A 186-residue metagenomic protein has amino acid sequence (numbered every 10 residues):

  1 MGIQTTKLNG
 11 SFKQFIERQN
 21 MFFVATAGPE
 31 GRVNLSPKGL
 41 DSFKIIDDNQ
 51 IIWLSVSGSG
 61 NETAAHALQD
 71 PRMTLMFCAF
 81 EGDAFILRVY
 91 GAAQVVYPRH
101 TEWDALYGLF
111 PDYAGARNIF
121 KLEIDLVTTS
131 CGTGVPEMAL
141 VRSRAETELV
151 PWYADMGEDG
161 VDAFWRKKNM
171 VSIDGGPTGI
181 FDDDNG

Functional and structural regions predicted by a protein language model:
M1-G186: Binding-site signature for planar aromatic cofactors or substrates
